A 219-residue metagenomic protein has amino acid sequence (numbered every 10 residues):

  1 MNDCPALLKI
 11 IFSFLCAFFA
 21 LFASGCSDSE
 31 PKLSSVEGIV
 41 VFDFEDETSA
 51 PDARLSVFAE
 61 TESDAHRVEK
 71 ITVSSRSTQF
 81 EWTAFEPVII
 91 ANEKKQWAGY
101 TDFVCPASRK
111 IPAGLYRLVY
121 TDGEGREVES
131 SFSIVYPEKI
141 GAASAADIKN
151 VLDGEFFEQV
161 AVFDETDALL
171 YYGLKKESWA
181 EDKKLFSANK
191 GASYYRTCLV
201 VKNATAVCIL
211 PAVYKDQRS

Functional and structural regions predicted by a protein language model:
M1-C26: Sec-dependent bacterial lipoprotein signal peptides
C26-G38: Proline/serine/threonine-rich low-complexity linkers at boundaries of modular beta-sandwich domains
E45-D52: Short, solvent-exposed loop/linker segments at the N-terminal edge of repeated beta-sheet extracellular domains
E47, I134-D153, D216-S219: Low-complexity, Pro/Ser/Thr- and charge-rich linker/hinge segments at domain boundaries
A59-A65, N150-D153, D164: Extracellular acidic, Ser/Thr/Pro-rich low-complexity tracts
I90-C105, E177-F186: Aromatic sugar-binding surface patches on proteins that engage polysaccharides or sugar-phosphate polymers
K110-G123, N189-I209: Short, aromatic- and glycine-rich surface loops/edge beta-strands on solvent-exposed regions
E127-V135, A204-S219: Edge beta-strands of extracellular beta-sandwich domains
